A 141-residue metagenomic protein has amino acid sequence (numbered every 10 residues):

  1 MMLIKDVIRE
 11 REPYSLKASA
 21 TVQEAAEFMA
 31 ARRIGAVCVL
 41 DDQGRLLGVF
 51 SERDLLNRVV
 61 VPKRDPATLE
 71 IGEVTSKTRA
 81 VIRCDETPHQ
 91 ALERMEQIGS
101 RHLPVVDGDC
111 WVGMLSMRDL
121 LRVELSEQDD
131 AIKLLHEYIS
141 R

Functional and structural regions predicted by a protein language model:
M1-R11, S51-E96, S116-R141: Tandem CBS (Bateman) regulatory domains
I4-A18, D41-D42: Short, charged helix-to-loop "capping" segments that act as catalytic/coupling loops
S15-A18, A36, P66-A67, H102 (+1 more regions): Secondary-structure transition/capping residues
L16-R33, L40, V81-G99, V106: The conserved cystathionine-beta-synthase
A20-A31, V61-E73, D109: Short, charge-rich amphipathic segments
E24, L46, R58: Short acidic/glycine-rich loop or secondary-structure boundary segments that cap or lie
M29-R32, V37-D54, M95, L103-R118: A glycine-centered beta-loop-beta connector
K77-T78, R101-V112, I139-R141: Short flexible/disordered coil segments
